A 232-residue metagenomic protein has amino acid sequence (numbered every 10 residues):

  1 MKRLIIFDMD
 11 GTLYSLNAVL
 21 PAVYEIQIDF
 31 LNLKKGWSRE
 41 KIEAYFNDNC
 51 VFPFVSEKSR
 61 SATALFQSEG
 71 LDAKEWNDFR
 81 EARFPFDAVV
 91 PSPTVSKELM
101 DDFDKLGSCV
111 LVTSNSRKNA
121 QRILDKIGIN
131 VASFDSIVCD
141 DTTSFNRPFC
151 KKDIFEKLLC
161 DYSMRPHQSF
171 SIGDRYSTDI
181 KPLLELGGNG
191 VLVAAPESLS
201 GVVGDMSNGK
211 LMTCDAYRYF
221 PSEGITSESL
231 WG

Functional and structural regions predicted by a protein language model:
K2-E98, D102, K118: N-terminal helical cap/lid subdomain that shapes the substrate entry/recognition surface in HAD-like hydrolases
P21-E25, I127-I129, G187-G190: Glycine-rich, phosphate-binding/catalytic loops in enzymes
F103-D104, L184: Anion (oxyanion) recognition and catalysis
G107-L111, H167-S169: Short active-site oxyanion
T113-N115: Conserved phosphate-coupling serine/threonine residues in phosphotransfer and NTP-handling enzymes
R117-F170, L186: Substrate-recognition "cap/lid" segment bordering the active-site pocket of phosphatases
I172-G209: Acidic, Mg2+-coordinating phosphoryl-transfer loop and its flanking beta/alpha structural elements, shared across
S207-S222, T226: Short acidic-hydrophobic, aromatic-tinged amphipathic segments that line or gate anion-handling sites
